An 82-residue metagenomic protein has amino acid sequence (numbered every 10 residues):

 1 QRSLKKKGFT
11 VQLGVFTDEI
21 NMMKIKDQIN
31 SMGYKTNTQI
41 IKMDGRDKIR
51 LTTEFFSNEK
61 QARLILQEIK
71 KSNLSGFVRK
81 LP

Functional and structural regions predicted by a protein language model:
R2-K7, T17-P82: Extracytoplasmic
G14: Conserved beta3-strand ATP-binding lysine motif
